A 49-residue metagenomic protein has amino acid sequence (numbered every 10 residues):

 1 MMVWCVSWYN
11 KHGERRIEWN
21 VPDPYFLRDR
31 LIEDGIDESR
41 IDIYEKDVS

Functional and structural regions predicted by a protein language model:
M1-E14: Short aromatic-glycine-(Arg/Gly/Cys) micro-motifs in beta-strand/loop hairpins
M2-V3, R30, S49: Secondary-structure boundary/capping motif
W4-C5, I17-W19, I41-I43: Hydrophobic transmembrane signal anchors and adjacent membrane-proximal interface regions, especially in viral
Y9, P22, Y44-K46: A structural detector for beta-sheet-dominated domains
G13-Y25: A short, exposed loop/beta-hairpin motif centered on an aromatic-Gly-Thr core
R15-R16, R28-R30, R40: Arginine residue identity/basic-tract feature
P24-D34: Short, surface-exposed linear segments at secondary-structure transitions and domain or protein termini
E33-S49: Short, mixed-charge low-complexity intrinsically disordered segments
